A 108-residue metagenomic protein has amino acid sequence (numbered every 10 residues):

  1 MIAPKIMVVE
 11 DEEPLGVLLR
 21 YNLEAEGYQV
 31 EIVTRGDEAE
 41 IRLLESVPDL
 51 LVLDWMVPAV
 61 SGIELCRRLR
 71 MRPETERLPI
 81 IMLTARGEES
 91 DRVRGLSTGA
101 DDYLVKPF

Functional and structural regions predicted by a protein language model:
A3, V47-D49, E74-P79: His-Asp phosphorelay/catalytic-motif detector in bacterial-type signaling
E10: Conserved acidic carboxylate
V17-A25: Charged docking surfaces used in two-component/phosphorelay signaling
I32-L50: Acidic, metal-coordinating helix/loop segments flanking the phosphotransfer/catalytic sites of two-component signaling
D54, T84: Active-site residues of response regulator receiver
P58, E76, E88, K106: The feature encodes the CheY-like receiver
